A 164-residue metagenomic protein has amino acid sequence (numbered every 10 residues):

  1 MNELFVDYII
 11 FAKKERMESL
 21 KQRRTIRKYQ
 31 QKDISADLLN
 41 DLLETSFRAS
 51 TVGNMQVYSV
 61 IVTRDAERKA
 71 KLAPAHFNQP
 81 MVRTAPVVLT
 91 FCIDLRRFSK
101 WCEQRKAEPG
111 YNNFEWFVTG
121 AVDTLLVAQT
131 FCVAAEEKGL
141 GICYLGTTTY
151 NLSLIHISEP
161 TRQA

Functional and structural regions predicted by a protein language model:
M1-K14, I157: N-terminal amphipathic/basic-hydrophobic helices that include classical n-h-c signal peptides and signal-anchor
E15-K32: Generic N-terminal amphipathic, Lys/Arg-enriched alpha-helix
K28-Q30, S59, G141-G146: Short catalytic-loop micro-motif centered on adjacent basic/acidic residues
Y29, I34, F47, Q56: Active-site loop/lid in soluble adenylation, ligation, and acyl-transfer enzymes
A36-T45, A70: Short amphipathic alpha-helical segments
L42-R48, L89, P109-H156: Small-aliphatic-rich amphipathic alpha-helix that forms the alpha element of a beta-alpha
M55-L125: Glycine/small-residue-rich phosphate/adenosyl-binding loop
H156-A164: Single conserved hydrophobic/aromatic residue that forms the stacking wall/gate of nucleotide- or nucleobase-binding
